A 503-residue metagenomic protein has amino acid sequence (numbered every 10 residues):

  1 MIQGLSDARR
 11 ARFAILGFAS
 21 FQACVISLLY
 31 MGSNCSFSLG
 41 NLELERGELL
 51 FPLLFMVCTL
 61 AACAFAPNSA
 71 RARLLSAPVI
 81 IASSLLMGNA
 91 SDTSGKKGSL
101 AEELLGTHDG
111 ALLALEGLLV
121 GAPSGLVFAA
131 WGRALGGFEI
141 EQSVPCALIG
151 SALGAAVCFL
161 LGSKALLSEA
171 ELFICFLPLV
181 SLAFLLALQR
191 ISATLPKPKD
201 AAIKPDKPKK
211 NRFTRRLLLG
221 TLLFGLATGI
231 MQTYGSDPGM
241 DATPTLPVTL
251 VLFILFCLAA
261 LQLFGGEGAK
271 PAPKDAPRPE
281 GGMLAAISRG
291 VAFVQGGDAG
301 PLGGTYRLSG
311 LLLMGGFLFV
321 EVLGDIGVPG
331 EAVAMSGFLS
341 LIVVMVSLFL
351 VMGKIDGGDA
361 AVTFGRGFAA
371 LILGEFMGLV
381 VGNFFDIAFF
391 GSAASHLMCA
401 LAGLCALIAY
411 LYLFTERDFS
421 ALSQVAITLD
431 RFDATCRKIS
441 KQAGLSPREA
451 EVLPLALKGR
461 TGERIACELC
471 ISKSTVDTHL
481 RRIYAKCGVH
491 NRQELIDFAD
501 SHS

Functional and structural regions predicted by a protein language model:
Q3-L53, T228-G239: Helix-loop boundary and gating motifs at the non-cytosolic
A23, S27-S33, V57, L219-P273 (+3 more regions): Linker/hinge segments immediately adjacent to helix-turn-helix/homeobox DNA-binding domains
I80-E103, L311-L323: C-terminal ends and interior cores of transmembrane alpha-helices in multi-pass membrane transporters/permeases
D109-V127, V328-I342: Hydrophobic core of transmembrane alpha-helices in multi-pass small-molecule transporters, especially MFS/SLC-type
G125-C146: Cytoplasmic helix-loop-helix junction between adjacent transmembrane helices in 12-TM secondary transporters
Q142-G162, R366-L379: Glycine-rich segments within core transmembrane alpha-helices of 12-TM secondary carriers
L172-Q189, S395-L411: Symmetry-related core transmembrane helices of the 12-TM Major Facilitator Superfamily/SLC fold
I427-L480, A485-K486, D497-S503: Helix-turn-helix DNA-binding segment
